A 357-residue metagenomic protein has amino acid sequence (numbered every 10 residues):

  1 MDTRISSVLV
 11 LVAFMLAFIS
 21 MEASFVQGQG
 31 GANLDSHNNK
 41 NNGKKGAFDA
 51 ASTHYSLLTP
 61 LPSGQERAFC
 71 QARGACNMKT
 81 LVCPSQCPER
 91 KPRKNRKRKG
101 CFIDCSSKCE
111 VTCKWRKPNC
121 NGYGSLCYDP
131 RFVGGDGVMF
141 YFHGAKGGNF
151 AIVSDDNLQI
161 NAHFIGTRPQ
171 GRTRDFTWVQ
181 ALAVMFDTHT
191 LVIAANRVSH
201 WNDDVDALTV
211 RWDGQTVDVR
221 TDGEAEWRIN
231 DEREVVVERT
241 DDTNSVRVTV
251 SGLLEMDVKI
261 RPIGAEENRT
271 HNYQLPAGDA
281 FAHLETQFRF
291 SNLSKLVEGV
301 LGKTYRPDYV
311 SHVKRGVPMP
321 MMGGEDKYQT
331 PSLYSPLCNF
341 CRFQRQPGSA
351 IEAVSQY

Functional and structural regions predicted by a protein language model:
M1-A13: Classical eukaryotic N-terminal signal peptides for Sec-dependent ER targeting/secretion, especially the positively
V10-L11, D104, F176-V179: Short coil-to-beta strand junction motifs in C2/discoidin
M15-N33: N-terminal signal peptide
G30-G46: Short N-terminal segments immediately surrounding and downstream of signal-peptide cleavage
F48-S52: Oxyanion-binding/catalytic loops of NTP- or PPi-dependent enzymes
L58-N119: Secreted, short cysteine-rich peptides and small extracellular cysteine-rich domains stabilized by multiple disulfide
P118-Y357: Von Willebrand factor type D
